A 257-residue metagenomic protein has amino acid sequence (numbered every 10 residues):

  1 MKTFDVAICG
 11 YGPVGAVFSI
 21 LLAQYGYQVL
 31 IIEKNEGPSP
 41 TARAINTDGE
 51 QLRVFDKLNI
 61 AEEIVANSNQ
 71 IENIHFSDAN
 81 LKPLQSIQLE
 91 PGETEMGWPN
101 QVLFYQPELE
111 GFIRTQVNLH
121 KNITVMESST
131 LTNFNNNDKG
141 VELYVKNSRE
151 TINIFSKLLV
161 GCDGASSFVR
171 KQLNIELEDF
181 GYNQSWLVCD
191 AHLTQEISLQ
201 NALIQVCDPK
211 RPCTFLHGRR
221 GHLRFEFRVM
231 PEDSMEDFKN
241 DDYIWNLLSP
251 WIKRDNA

Functional and structural regions predicted by a protein language model:
K2-F4, R149-L158: Core beta-strand elements of the Rossmann-like FAD/NAD(P) dinucleotide-binding domain in flavoenzyme oxidoreductases
K2-I31: N-terminal Rossmann-like FAD-binding beta1-loop-alpha1 element of flavoenzymes
G12-P13, P38, G164: Residue-level detector of alpha-helix initiation sites
Y25, L119-H120: Conserved dinucleotide-binding and phosphotransfer motif residues
R43, D48-Q116, L216-G218: Active-site-adjacent segment of FAD-dependent monooxygenases/related oxidoreductases
T115, L158, C162-A257: Conserved FAD-binding catalytic core of PHBH/FMO-like flavoproteins
E127-V141: A conserved short coil-to-beta-strand element within the FAD-binding core of flavoproteins
